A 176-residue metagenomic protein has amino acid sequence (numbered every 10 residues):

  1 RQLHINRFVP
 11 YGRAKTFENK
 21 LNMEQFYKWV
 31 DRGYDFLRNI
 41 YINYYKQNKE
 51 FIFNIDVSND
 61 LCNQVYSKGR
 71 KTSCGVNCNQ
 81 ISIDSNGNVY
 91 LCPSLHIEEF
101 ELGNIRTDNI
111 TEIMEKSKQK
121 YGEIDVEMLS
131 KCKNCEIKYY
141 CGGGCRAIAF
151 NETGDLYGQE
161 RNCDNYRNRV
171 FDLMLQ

Functional and structural regions predicted by a protein language model:
R1-Q80, D84-N86, S94-I105: Radical SAM enzyme [4Fe-4S]-AdoMet core and its adjacent flexible, acidic and glycine-rich loops/tails across
N88, S94-Q176: Flexible mid-to-C-terminal extensions adjoining Fe-S/redox cofactors in radical SAM and related proteins
